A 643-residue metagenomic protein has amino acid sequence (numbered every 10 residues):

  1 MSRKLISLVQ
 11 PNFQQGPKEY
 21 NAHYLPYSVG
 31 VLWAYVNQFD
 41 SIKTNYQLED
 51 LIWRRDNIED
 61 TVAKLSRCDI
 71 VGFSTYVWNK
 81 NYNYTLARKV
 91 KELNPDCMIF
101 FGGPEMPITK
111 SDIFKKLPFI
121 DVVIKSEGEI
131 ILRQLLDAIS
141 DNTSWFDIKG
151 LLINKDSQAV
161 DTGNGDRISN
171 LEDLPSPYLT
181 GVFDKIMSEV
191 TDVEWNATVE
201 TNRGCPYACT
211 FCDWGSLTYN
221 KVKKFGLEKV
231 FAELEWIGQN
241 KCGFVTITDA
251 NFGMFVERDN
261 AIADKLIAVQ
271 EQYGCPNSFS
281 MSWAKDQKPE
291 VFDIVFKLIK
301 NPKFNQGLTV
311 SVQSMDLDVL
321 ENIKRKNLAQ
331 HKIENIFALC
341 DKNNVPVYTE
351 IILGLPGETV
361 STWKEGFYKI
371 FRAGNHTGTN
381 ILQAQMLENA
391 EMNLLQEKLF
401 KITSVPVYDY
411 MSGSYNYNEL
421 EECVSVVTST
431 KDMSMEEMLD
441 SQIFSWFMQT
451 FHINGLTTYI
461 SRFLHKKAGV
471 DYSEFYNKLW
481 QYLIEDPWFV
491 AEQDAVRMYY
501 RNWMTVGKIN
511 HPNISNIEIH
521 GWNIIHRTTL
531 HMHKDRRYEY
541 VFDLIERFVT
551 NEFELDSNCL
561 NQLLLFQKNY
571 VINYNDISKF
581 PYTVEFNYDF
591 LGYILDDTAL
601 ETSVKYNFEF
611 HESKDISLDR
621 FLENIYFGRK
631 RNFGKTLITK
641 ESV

Functional and structural regions predicted by a protein language model:
M1-S7, F13-Q14, N154-T198: N-terminal [4Fe-4S]-dependent radical SAM core
S2-L8, P17-K18, S41-N45, A63 (+2 more regions): Radical SAM enzyme core and accessory elements
K4, Y35, T44-I168: Glycine-rich beta-alpha loop elements in corrinoid/cobalamin-binding modules across cobalamin-dependent enzymes
V9-N12, S74, G102, T248: Short hydrophobic segments within beta-strands
Q15-G30: Glycine- and acidic-residue-enriched helix-capping/strand-helix junction motifs
Y24, P177-K342: Radical SAM [4Fe-4S] cluster-binding motif and immediate context
V36, K89-V90, L266, I336 (+2 more regions): Hydrophobic positions in alpha-helices of CheY-like receiver
I70-G72, L234-T248, G274, S278-S282 (+3 more regions): Conserved C-terminal portion of the radical SAM core fold that forms the substrate/S-adenosylmethionine-binding
